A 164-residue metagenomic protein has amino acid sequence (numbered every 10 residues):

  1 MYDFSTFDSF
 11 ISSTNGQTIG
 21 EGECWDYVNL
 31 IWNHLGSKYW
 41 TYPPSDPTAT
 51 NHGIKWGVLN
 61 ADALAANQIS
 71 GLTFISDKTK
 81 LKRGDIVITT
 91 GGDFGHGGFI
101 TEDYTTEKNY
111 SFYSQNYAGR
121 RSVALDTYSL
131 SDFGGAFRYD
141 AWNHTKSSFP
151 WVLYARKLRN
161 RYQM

Functional and structural regions predicted by a protein language model:
M1-G97, E102, Y113: Secreted/periplasmic proteins that engage bacterial cell-wall peptidoglycan
Y2-G16, G95-M164: Aromatic- and glycine-rich peptidoglycan recognition patches
